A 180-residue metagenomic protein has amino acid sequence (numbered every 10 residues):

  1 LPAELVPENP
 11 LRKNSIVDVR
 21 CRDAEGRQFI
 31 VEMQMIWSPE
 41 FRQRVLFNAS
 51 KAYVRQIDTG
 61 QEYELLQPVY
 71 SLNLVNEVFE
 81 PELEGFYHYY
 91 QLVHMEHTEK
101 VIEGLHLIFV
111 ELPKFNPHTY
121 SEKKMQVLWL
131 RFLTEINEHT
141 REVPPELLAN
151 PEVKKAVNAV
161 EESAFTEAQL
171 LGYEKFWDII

Functional and structural regions predicted by a protein language model:
L1-I180: Elongated, amphipathic alpha-helical interaction scaffolds
